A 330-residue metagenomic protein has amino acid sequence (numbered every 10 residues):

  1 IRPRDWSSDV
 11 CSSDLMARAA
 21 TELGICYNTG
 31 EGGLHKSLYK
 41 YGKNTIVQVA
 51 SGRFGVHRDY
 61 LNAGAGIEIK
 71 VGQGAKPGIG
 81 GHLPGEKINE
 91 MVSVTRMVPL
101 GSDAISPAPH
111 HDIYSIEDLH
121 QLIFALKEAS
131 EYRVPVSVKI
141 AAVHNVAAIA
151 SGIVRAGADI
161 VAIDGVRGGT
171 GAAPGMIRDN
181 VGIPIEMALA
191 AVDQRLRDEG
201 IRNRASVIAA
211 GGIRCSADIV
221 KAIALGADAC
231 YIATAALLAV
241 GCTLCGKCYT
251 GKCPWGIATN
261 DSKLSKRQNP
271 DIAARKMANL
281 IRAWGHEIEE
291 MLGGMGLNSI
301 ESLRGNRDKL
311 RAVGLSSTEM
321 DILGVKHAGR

Functional and structural regions predicted by a protein language model:
I1-C11: Single conserved hydrophobic/aromatic residue that forms the stacking wall/gate of nucleotide- or nucleobase-binding
I1-R2, P109, G212, G293: Short, flexible active-site loop motifs that bind/organize anionic cofactors or intermediates
R2, I113, D179, D271 (+1 more regions): Charge-dense, low-complexity intrinsically disordered segments
S13-A129, R133-V154: Active-site-facing alpha/beta catalytic cores
L15-E22, D118-A125, G152, A191 (+4 more regions): Alpha-helical scaffold segments in soluble metabolic enzymes
I25, T29-G80, I183-L189, D193-I208 (+4 more regions): Phosphate/diphosphate-binding loops
V47, P107-K266, L315: Glycine-rich phosphate/ribose-binding loops and adjacent secondary-structure elements that form binding surfaces
I272-R330: C-terminal extensions of enzymes
